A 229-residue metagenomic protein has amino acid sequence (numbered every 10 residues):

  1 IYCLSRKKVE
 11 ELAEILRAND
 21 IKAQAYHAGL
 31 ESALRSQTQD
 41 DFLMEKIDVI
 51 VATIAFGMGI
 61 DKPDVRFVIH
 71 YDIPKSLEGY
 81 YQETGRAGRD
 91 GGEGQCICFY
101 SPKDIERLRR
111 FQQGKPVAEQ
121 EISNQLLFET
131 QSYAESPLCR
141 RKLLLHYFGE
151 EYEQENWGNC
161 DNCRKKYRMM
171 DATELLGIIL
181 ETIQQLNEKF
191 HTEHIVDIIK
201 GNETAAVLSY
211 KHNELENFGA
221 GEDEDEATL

Functional and structural regions predicted by a protein language model:
I1-V117, I122-Q125, E150-Q154, D161-N162: Helicase motor core with emphasis on the C-terminal RecA-like subdomain
K7, P102, L144, G201-N202: Short glycine-enriched loops at secondary-structure junctions
F42, A134, I183-N187: Short helix-to-turn junction characteristic of helix-turn-helix DNA-binding domains, especially the helix
D64, R107-F111, L126-T130, L143 (+2 more regions): A general alpha-helix detector
Q82, I97-S101, S132, H146 (+2 more regions): Generic alpha-helical structural context detector
I122-S123, E153-L229: Accessory DNA-binding and partner-docking regions appended to nucleic-acid-acting proteins, especially the terminal
L126-E151, N159: C-terminal accessory regions
